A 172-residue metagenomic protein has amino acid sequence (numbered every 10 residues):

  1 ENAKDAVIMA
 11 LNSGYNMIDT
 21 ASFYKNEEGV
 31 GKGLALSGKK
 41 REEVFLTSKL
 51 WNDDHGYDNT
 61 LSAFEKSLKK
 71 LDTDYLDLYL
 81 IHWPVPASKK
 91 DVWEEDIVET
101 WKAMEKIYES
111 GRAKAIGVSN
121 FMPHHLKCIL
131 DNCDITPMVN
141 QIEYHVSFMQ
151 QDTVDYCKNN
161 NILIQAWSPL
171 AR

Functional and structural regions predicted by a protein language model:
E1, T20-G29, D53-D58, A87 (+1 more regions): Acidic-and-aromatic substrate-binding clefts and catalytic sites of carbohydrate-active enzymes
E1-L11, G56-D72, E99, M122-K127 (+1 more regions): Short, acidic/polar
E1-V44, E99, A103, L170-A171: N-terminal binding-site loop/beta-alpha segment at the start of enzyme catalytic domains that lines or forms
M9-N12, G31-E43, L68-D74, L130-C133 (+1 more regions): Acidic (Asp/Glu)-rich catalytic clusters
A10, I18, V30, L46 (+8 more regions): Conserved, mostly hydrophobic/aromatic
R41-H55, L78-P84, Q141-Y144: A short, structured active-site edge motif that brings together acidic residues
T60-I81, K106-S110: CE4/NodB-like, metal-dependent polysaccharide N-deacetylase domain that modifies extracellular/periplasmic N-acetylated
V85-R172: Beta/alpha (TIM)-barrel catalytic core signal, keyed to glycine-rich beta->alpha loops juxtaposed to Asp/Glu that bind
